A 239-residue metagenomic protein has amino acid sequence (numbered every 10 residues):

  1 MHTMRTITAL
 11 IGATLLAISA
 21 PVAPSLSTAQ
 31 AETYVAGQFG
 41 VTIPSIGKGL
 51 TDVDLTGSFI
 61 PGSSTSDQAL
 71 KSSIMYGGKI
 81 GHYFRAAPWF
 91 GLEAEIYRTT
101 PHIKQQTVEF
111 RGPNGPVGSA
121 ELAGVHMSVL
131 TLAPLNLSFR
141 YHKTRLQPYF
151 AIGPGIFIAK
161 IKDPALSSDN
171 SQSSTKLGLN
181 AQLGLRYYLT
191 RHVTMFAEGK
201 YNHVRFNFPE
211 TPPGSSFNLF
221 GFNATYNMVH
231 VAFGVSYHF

Functional and structural regions predicted by a protein language model:
M1-E32: Cleavable N-terminal export/targeting peptides
E32, V41-I43, K79-A165, H203 (+1 more regions): Gram-negative (and chloroplast) outer-membrane scaffold detector with strong preference for beta-barrel transmembrane
T42-K79, S174: Surface-exposed strand-loop-strand hairpins of Gram-negative outer-membrane beta-barrel proteins
G47-L55, K104-R111, K160-D169, N207-S216: Outer-membrane beta-barrel translocator domains and adjoining extracellular loop/strand segments of Gram-negative
K48-L50, S64, P101, T190-F239: Predominantly the C-terminal beta-signal and adjacent terminal strand-loop region of outer-membrane beta-barrel
S58-T65, P116-E121, P164-D169, G214-L219: Extracytoplasmic loops and strand-loop junctions of Gram-negative outer membrane beta-barrel proteins
S66-S72, A123-V129, S168-T175, F217-N227: Replace "Gram-negative outer membrane beta-barrel proteins" with "bacterial and organellar outer membrane beta-barrel
Q147-Y188, H192-F196: A charged, solvent-exposed segment within the mature domains of Sec-exported extracytoplasmic proteins
